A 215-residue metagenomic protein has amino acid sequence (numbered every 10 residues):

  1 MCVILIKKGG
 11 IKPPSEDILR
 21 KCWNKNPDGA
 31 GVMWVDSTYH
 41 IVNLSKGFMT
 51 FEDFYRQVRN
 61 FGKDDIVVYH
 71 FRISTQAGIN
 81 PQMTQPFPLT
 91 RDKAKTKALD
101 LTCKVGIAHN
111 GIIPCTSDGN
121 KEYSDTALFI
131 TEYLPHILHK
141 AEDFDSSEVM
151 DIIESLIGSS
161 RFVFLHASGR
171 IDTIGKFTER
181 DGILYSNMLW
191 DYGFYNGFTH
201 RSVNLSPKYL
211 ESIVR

Functional and structural regions predicted by a protein language model:
M1-V58, V67, K176-R215: Extreme N-terminus nucleophile/cap motif
C2-I6, G29-S37, Y69, Q85-P88 (+2 more regions): Short beta-strand scaffold segments in enzyme catalytic cores
N26-G29, G62, V67, N80 (+1 more regions): Short, basic and Ser/Thr-rich N-terminal targeting/leader segments
I66-Q85, L89-T90, D191-T199: PP2C/PPM family metal-dependent serine/threonine protein phosphatase catalytic domain, recognizing the conserved
I73-Q76, A94, I112-P114: A short acidic, glycine/proline-enriched capping/turn motif at secondary-structure boundaries, especially helix N-cap
A77-K104, I152: Acidic loop->beta-strand submotif enriched in PP2C/PPM serine/threonine phosphatases
C103-D118: Conserved beta-strand-loop-short alpha-helix elements that form and flank the Mn2+/Mg2+-coordinating active site
P114-T178: Short histidine
